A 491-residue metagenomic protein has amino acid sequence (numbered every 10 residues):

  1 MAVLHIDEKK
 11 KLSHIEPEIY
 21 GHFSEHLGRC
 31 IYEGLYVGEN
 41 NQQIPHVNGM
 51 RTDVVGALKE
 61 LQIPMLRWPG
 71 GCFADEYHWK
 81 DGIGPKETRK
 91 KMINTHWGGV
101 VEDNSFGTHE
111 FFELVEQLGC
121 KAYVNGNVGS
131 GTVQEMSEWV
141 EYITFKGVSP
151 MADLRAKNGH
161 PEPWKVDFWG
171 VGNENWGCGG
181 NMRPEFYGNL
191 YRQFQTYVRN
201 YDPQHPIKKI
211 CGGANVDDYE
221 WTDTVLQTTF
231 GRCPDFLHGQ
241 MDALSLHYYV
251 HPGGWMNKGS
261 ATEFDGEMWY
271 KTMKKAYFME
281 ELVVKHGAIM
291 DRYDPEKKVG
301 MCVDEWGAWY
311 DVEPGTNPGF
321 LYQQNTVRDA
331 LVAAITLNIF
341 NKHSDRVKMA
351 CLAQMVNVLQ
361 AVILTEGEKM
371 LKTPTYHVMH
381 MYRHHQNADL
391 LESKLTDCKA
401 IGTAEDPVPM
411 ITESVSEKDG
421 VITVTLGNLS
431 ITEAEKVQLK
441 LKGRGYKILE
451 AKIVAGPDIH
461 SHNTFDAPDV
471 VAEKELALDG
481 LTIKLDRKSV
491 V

Functional and structural regions predicted by a protein language model:
M1-A243, M279-E280, V284-V312, T316-V491: Non-catalytic accessory regions flanking glycosidase/transglycosidase catalytic cores in CAZymes
L246: Histidine-centered catalytic micro-motifs
V250-K271, T316: Active-site His/acidic residue clusters
K274-K275: Beta-strand-rich domain onsets/edges
